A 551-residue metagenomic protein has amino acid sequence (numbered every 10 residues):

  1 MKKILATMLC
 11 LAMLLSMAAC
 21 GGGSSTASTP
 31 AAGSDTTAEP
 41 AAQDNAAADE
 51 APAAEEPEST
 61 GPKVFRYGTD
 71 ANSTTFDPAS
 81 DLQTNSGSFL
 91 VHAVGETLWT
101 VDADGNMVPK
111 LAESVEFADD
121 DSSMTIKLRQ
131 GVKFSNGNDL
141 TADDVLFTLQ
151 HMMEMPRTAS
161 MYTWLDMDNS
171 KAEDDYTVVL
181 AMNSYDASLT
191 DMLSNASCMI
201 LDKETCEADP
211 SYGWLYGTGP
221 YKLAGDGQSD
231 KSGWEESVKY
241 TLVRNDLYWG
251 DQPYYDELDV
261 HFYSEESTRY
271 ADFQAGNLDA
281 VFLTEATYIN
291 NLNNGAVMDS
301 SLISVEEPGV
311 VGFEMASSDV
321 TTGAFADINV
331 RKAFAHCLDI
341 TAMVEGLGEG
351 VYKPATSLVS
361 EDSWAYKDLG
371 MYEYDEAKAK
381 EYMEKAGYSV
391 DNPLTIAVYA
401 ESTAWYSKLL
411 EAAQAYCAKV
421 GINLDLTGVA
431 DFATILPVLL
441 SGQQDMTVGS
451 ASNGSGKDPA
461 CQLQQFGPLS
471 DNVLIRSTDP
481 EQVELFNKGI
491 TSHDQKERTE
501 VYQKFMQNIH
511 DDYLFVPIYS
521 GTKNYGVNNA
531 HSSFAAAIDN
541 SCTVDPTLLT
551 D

Functional and structural regions predicted by a protein language model:
G68-F117, Q150, Y216-T218: N-terminal lobe/hinge region of extracytoplasmic solute-binding protein
D70, T284-E376, D471-P480, L514-N529: Local pocket/hinge segments that shape ligand/substrate recognition
A103-N106, S194-P253, E257, A377: Gly/Pro-rich hinge or "lid" segments in bacterial periplasmic/extracellular proteins
E116, D120, M161-T205: Surface-exposed binding/hinge segments that line and control ligand-binding clefts or catalytic entry sites
V243, A326-A415, K419, K504 (+1 more regions): Append "and occasionally in soluble cytosolic enzymes with long acidic Gly/Pro-rich linkers
D246-N291: Ligand-site clamp/hinge motif
K332, V344, D425-T434, C461-N529 (+1 more regions): Extracytoplasmic/peripheral linker and loop segments enriched in polar/acidic and small residues with frequent Thr/Pro
Y525-D551: Long beta-strand-rich cores associated with HINT superfamily self-processing modules
